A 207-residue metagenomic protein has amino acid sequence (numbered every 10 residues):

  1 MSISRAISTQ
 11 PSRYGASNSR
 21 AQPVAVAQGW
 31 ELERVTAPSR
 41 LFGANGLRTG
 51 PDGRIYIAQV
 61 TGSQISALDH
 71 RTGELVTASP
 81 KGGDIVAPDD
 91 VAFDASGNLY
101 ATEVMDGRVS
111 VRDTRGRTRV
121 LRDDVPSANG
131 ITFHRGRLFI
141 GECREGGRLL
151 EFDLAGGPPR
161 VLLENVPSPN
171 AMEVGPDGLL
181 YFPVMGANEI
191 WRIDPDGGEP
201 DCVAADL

Functional and structural regions predicted by a protein language model:
I3, P38-R54, G82-L99, R108 (+3 more regions): Beta-rich, blade/repeat-based domains predominating in secreted/periplasmic proteins but also intracellular
S4-N18: N-terminal pre-domain segments of enzymes
N18-R40: A short helix->beta-strand "capping" segment at the edge of beta-propeller domains
E31-P38, E74-K81, R117-R122, G157-E164 (+1 more regions): A short beta-strand motif characteristic of beta-propeller blades
I57-H70: Beta-propeller domains
Q64-A67, R108-V111, R148-L150, E189-W191: A short loop-to-beta-strand structural motif that recurs across blades of beta-propeller domains
D69-G73, R112-R117, D153-G157, D194-G198: Short loop/turn segments that connect beta-strands within beta-propeller blades
